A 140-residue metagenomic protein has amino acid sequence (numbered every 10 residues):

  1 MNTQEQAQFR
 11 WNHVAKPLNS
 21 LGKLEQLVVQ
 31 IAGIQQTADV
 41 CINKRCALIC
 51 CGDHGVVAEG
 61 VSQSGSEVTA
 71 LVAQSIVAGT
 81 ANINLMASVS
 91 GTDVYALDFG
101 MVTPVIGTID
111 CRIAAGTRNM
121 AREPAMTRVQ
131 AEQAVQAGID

Functional and structural regions predicted by a protein language model:
M1-D140: N-terminal loops that bind phosphate or other acidic moieties and the adjacent beta-alpha structural core
